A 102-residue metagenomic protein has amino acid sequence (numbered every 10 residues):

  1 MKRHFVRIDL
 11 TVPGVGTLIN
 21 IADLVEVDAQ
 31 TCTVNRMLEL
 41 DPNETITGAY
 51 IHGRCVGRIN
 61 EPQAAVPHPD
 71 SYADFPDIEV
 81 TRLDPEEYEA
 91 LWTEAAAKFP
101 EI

Functional and structural regions predicted by a protein language model:
M1-N20: Short, extreme N-terminal segment that most often corresponds to the first beta-strand
K2-R3, G48, D70, E86: Intrinsically disordered, low-complexity segments enriched in small/polar residues
V6, A22-D23, V34, V80-R82: Generic preference for hydrophobic/aromatic residues in regular secondary structure cores
I8-L10, I21-D23, G57, A64-V66: Short secondary-structure boundary micro-motifs
T17-D28, L38: Broad, structure-driven detector of short, well-ordered beta-strand segments within folded domains
D28-D74: Acidic, aromatic-enriched beta-alpha/helix-loop junctions
Q63-I102: Short, compact, well-ordered microdomains
